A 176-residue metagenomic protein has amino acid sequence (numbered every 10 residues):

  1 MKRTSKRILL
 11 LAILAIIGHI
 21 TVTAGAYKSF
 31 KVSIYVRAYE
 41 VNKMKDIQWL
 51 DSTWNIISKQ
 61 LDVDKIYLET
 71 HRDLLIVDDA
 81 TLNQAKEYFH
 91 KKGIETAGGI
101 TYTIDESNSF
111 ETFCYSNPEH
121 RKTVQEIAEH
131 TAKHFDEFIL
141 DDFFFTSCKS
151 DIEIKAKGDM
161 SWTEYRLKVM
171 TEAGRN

Functional and structural regions predicted by a protein language model:
M1-L9: Bacterial N-terminal signal peptides that target proteins for export
S5, V22-T23: N-terminal secretory/membrane-targeting segments
L9-H19: Bacterial N-terminal signal peptides
A24-N176: Glycan-processing catalytic domains of CAZymes
